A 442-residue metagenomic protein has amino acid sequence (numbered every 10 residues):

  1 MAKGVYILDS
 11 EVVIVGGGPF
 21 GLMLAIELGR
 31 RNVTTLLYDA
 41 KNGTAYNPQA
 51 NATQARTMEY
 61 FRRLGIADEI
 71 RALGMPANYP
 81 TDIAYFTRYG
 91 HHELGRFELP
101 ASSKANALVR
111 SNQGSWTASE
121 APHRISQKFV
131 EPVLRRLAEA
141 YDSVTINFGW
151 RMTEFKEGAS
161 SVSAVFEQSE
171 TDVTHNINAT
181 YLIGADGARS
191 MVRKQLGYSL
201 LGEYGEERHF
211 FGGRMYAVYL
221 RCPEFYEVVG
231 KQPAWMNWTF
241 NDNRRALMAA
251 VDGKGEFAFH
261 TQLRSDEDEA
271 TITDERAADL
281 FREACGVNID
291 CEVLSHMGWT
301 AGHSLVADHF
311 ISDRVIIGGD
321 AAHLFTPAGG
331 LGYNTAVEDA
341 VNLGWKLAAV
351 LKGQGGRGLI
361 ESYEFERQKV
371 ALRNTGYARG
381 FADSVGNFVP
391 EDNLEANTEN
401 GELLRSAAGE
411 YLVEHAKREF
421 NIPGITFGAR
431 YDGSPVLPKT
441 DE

Functional and structural regions predicted by a protein language model:
G4-F20: Beta1/beta-strand and adjacent pyrophosphate-binding region of the FAD-binding site in flavoprotein oxidoreductases
L8-S10, T171-Y181, A185, S312: Core beta-strand elements of the Rossmann-like FAD/NAD(P) dinucleotide-binding domain in flavoenzyme oxidoreductases
G16-A25, L134, G184, V293-G380: Conserved mid-domain beta->alpha element of the FAD-binding
G29-Q49: Glycine-rich FAD pyrophosphate-binding loop
Y46-L137, F240, T375: Active-site-adjacent segment of FAD-dependent monooxygenases/related oxidoreductases
R136, Y181, A185-W299: Conserved FAD-binding catalytic core of PHBH/FMO-like flavoproteins
F148-S163, G298: A conserved short coil-to-beta-strand element within the FAD-binding core of flavoproteins
K156-N176: Conserved beta-strand-loop-beta-strand element in the redox core of flavoprotein oxidoreductases
